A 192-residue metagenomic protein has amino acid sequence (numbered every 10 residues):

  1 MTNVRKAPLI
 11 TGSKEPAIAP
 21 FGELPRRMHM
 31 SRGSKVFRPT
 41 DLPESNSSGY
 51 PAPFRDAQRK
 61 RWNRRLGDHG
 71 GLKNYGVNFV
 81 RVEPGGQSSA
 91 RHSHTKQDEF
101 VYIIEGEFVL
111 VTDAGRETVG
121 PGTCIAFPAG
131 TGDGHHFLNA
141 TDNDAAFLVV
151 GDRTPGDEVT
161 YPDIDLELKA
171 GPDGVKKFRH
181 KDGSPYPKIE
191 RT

Functional and structural regions predicted by a protein language model:
M1-H29: N-terminal amphipathic/basic-hydrophobic helices that include classical n-h-c signal peptides and signal-anchor
F21-N74, T160-T192: A short, N-terminal "cap"/entry segment at the start of jelly-roll beta-barrel domains of the cupin/DSBH fold
K60-N63, N78-H94, G132: Conserved short histidine dyad/triad with adjacent acidic residue
N74, S88, R116: Short, mixed charged/polar active-site loops that provide acid/base catalysis or chelate metal/phosphate cofactors
F79-E83, H94-V111, V150-D152: Short, conserved beta-strand element in jelly-roll/cupin
A114-A129: Short acidic-glycine-tyrosine-enriched beta hairpin
A129-D157: Ligand-binding loop in jelly-roll beta-barrel domains
